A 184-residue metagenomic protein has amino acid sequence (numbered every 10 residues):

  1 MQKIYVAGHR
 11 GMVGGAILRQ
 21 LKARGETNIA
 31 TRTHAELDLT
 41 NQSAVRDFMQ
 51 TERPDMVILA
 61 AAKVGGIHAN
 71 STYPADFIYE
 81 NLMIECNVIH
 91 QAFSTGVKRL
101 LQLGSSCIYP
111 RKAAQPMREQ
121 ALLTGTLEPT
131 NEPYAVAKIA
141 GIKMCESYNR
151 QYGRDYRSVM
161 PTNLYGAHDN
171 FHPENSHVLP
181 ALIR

Functional and structural regions predicted by a protein language model:
Q2-R24: N-terminal Rossmann NAD(P)H-binding glycine-rich loop of SDR-like oxidoreductase domains
A7, R32, V57-K63, L100-S106 (+1 more regions): SDR active-site strand-loop-helix element
K22-D47: Adenosine-cofactor binding site in Rossmann-like domains, unifying the SAM/SAH pocket of S-adenosylmethionine-dependent
N41, E80, I84, R99 (+2 more regions): Conserved cofactor-binding/catalytic machinery of classical short-chain dehydrogenase/reductase
Q42-L82, Q91-S94: NAD(P)H-binding glycine-rich loop region in Rossmannoid oxidoreductase-like domains and their noncatalytic homologs
C86-N131, R157: Conserved Rossmann-fold NAD(P)-dependent oxidoreductase catalytic core, especially the SDR/UDP-sugar
K112-A121, E146-R184: NAD(P)-dependent short-chain dehydrogenase/reductase
P133, A137-A140: Active-site helix of classical SDR
